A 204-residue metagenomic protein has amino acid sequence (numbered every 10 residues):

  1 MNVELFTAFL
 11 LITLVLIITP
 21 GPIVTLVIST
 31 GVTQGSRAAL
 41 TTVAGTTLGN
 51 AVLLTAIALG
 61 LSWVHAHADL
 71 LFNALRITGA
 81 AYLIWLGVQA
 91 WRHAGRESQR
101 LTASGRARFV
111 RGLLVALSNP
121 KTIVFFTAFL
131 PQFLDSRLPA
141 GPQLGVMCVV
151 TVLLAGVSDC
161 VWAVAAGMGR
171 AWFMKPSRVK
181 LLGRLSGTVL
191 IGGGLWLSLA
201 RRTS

Functional and structural regions predicted by a protein language model:
N2-N73, A128-V152, A163, G167: Juxtamembrane transmembrane-helix termini in multi-pass membrane transport proteins
T7-I12, A81-I84, V110-L114, V150-T151: Short alpha-helical transmembrane interface motifs in multi-pass membrane proteins
L14, I18, A51-V52, V88 (+5 more regions): Hydrophobic/aromatic residues within the transmembrane alpha-helices of Major Facilitator Superfamily
G21, N119, G187: Short, conserved phosphate/pyrophosphate- and ester-handling motifs at nucleotide-, phospho-/glycolipid
G35-G45, A103-L114, K175-R178: Juxtamembrane helix-capping/reentrant segments at transmembrane boundaries
L54-A58, S118-F129, L190-S204: Hydrophobic alpha-helical transmembrane segments in multi-pass integral membrane proteins
A66-G95, V152, S158, W162 (+1 more regions): Selective transmembrane alpha-helices of multi-pass membrane proteins
R92-R108: Flexible cytoplasmic inter-helical loops of multi-pass small-molecule transporters
